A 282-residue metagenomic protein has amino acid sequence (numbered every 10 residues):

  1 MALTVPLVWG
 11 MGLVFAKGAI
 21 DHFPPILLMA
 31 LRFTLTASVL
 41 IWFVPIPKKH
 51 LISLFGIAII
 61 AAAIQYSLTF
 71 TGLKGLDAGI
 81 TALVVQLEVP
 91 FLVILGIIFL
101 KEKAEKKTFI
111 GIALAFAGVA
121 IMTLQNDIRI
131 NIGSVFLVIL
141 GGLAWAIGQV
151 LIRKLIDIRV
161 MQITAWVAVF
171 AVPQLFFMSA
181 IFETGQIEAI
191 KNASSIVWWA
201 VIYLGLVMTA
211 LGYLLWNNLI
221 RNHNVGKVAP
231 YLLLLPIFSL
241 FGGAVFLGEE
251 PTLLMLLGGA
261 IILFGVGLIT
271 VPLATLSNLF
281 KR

Functional and structural regions predicted by a protein language model:
V8, G12-L13, I41-V85, V93-L95 (+2 more regions): Specific transmembrane alpha-helical segments of multi-pass solute transporters/efflux pumps, especially DMT/EamA
M11, F15-G18, H22, L35-H50 (+4 more regions): Membrane-interface helix-cap regions at the ends of transmembrane helices in multi-pass membrane proteins
F15, T36-L40, L92-V93, I130-I187 (+3 more regions): Transmembrane alpha-helical segments that form core, pore/gating elements of small-molecule transporters/exporters
A19, L28, G72, I98-A104 (+5 more regions): Hydrophobic/aromatic residues within transmembrane alpha-helices of multi-pass small-molecule transporters
L27-T34, F70-K103, T108, I112 (+2 more regions): Specific alpha-helical transmembrane segments that line the substrate/conduction pathway and gating interfaces
L31, Y66, T81-L87, L151-P173 (+1 more regions): Helix-helix packing/entry segments at the starts of transmembrane helices
T34, L40, I94-I97, A104-L124 (+4 more regions): Hydrophobic transmembrane alpha-helices of multi-pass small-molecule transport proteins
L51-I60, A104-F116, S134-V135, I158-A168: Cytoplasmic-side transmembrane-helix entry/capping segments in multi-pass membrane proteins
